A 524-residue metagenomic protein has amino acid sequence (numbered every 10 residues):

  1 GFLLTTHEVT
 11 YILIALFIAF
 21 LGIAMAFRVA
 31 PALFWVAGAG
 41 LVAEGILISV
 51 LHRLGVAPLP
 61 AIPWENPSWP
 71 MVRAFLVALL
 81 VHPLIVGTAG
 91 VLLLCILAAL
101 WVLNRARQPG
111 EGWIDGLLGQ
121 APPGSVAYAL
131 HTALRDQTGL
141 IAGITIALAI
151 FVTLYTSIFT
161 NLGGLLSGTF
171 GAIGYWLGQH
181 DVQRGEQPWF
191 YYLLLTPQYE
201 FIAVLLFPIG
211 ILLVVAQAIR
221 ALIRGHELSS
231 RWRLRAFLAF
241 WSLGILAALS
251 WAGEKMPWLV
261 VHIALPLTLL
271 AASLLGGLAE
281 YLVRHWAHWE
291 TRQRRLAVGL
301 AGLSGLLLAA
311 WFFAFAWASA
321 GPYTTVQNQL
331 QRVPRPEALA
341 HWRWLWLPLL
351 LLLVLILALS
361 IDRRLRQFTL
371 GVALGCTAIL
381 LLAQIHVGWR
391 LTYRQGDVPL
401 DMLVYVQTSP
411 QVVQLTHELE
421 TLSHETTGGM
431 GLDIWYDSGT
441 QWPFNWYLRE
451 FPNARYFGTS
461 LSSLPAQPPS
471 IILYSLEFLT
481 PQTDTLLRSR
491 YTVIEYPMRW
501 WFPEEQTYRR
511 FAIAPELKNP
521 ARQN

Functional and structural regions predicted by a protein language model:
T5, E254-H262: Replace "multi-pass membrane enzymes" with "multi-pass membrane proteins
E8-R235, S242-L246, S250-G253, L265 (+3 more regions): Transmembrane-lumen/periplasm boundary regions of multi-pass, lipid-linked membrane glycan transferases
L13, V261, L269-L270: Transmembrane-helix terminus/interface motifs of multi-pass secondary transporters
V387, L391, Y405-G458, I471-Y474: Short periplasmic/luminal acceptor-recognition loop of GT-C membrane glycosyltransferases, typified by
P443-E450, P481-R490: Short, aromatic/basic amphipathic alpha-helical patches
L461-T485: Short, well-ordered secondary-structure micro-motifs within conserved domains or adaptor modules
